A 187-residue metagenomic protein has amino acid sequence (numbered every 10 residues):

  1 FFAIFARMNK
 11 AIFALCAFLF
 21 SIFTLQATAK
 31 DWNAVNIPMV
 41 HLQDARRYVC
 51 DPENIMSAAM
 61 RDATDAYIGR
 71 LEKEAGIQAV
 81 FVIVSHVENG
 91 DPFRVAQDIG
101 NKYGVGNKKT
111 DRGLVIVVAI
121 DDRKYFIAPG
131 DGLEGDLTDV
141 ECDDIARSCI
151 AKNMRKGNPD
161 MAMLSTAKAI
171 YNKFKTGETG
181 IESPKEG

Functional and structural regions predicted by a protein language model:
I4-R7: Short, positively charged and aromatic/hydrophobic N-terminal segments
N9-A11: Classical eukaryotic N-terminal signal peptides for Sec-dependent ER targeting/secretion, especially the positively
A14-I22: Bacterial N-terminal signal peptides
F23-T28: Hydrophobic membrane-targeting alpha-helices
A29-G187: Folded, non-transmembrane soluble domains that reside on the lumenal/extracytoplasmic side of membranes
